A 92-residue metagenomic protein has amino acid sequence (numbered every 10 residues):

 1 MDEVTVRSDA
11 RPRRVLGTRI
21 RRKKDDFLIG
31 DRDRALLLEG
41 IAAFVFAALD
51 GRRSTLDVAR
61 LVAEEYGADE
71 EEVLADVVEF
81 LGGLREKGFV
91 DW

Functional and structural regions predicted by a protein language model:
M1-A47: Acidic, low-complexity/disordered tracts enriched in E/D and polar residues
R34-W92: Long, charge-rich, low-complexity alpha-helical segments
